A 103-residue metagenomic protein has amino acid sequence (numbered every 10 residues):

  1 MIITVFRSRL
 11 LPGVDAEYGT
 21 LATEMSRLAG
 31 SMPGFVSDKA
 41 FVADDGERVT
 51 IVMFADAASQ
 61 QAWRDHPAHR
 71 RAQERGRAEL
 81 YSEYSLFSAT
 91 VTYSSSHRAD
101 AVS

Functional and structural regions predicted by a protein language model:
M1-R48, A57-D65, E79-S103: Short S/T/G/P-rich N-terminal loop/turn motif that feeds into the first structured element of a domain
